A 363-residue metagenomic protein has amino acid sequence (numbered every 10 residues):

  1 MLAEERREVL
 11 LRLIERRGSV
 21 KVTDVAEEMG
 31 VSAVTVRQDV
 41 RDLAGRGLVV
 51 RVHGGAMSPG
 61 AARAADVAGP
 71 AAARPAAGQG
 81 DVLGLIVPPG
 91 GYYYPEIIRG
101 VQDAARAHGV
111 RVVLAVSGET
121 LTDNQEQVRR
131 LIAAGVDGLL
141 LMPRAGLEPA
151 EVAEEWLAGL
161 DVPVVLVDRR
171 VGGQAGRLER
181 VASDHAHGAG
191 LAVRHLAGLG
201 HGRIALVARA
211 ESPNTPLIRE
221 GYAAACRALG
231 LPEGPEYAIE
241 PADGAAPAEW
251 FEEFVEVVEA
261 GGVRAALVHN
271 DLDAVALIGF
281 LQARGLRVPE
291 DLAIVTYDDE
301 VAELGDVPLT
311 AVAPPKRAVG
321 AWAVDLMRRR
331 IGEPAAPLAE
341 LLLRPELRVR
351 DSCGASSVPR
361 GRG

Functional and structural regions predicted by a protein language model:
L2-E5, R16-S19, V40-V112: HTH-adjacent hinge/linker in prokaryotic transcriptional regulators
V9, Y93-A107, G188-L191, P213-P232 (+2 more regions): Short, solvent-exposed amphipathic alpha-helices that sit in or adjacent to ligand/effector-binding or catalytic
G84, V136-R144, R203-V207, G261-N270 (+1 more regions): Periplasmic-binding protein-like
R106-V116, L206, A223-E249: Short beta-strand elements in bilobed, periplasmic/extracellular small-molecule ligand-binding domains
M142-G190, D298-L309: Flexible loop/hinge segments that line or gate small-molecule binding clefts
E179-L206, P216, P247-V255, P314-G332: Hydrophobic alpha-helical segments within soluble ligand-binding/sensing domains
G190-L229, A339-S352: An alpha-beta-alpha
E256-G363: Flexible loop/turn connectors
